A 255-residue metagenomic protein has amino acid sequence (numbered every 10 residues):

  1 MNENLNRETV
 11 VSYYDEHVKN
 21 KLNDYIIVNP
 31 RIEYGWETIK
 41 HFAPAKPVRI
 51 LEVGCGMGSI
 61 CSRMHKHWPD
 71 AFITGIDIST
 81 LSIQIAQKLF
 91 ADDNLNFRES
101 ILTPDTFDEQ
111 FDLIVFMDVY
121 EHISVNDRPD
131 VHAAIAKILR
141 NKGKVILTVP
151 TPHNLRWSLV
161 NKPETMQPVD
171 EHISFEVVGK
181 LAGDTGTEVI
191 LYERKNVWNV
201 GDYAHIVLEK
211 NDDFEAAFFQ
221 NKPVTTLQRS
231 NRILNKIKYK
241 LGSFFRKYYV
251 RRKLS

Functional and structural regions predicted by a protein language model:
M1-E109, L113, P129-H132, P168-E171 (+2 more regions): Conserved N-terminal segment of class I S-adenosyl-L-methionine
L113-V119: A short beta-strand submotif of the Rossmann-like class I SAM-dependent methyltransferase core that lines
H122-I123: A short His-aromatic
P129-N141: A short glycine-rich, Lys/Arg-flanked "PGG" loop and its adjoining helix->strand segment in the class I
T148-V169: Short, glycine-/aromatic-enriched active-site segment of Class I SAM-dependent methyltransferases
D170-G186: Short alpha-helix
T187-W198: Conserved S-adenosyl-L-methionine
